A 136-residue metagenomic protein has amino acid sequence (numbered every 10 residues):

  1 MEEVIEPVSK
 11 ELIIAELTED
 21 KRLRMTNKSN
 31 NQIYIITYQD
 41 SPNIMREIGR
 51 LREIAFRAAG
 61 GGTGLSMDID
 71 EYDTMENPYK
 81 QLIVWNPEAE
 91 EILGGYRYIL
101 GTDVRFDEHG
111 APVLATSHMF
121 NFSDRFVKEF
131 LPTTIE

Functional and structural regions predicted by a protein language model:
M1-Q39: Conserved N-terminal entry element of GNAT/NAT acetyltransferase domains
E11-A15, G60-T63, L114-F120: A short linear-motif detector with a strong N-terminal bias
E16-L23, D68-I69, N121-E129: Intrinsically disordered, low-complexity boundary segments flanking structured domains
L23-E71, K80-R105, P112-V113: Short amphipathic alpha-helix that is part of the acyltransferase structural core
E76-P78: Short, small/polar residue-rich loop motifs at catalytic or cofactor-binding pockets
L93-E136: Conserved acyl-donor/pantetheine-binding loop and adjacent beta-alpha core of acyl/acetyltransferases and related
